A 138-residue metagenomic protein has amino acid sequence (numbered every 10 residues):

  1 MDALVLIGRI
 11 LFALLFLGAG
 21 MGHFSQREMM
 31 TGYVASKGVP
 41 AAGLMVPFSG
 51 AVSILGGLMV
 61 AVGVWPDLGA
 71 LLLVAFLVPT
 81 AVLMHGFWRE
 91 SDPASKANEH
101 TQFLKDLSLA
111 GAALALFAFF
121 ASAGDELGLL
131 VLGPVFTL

Functional and structural regions predicted by a protein language model:
M1-M29, A35, P40-L55, V62-L138: Extended, low-polarity transmembrane helix blocks
